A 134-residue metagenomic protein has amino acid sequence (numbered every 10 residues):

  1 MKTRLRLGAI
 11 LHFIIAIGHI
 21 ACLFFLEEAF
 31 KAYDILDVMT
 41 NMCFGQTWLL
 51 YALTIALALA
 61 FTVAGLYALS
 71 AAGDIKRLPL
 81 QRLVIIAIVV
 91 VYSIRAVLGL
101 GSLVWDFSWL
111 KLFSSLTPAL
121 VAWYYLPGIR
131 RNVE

Functional and structural regions predicted by a protein language model:
M1-A16: Cytosolic juxtamembrane helix and N-cap/initiation of the first transmembrane helix
I15-A52: Hydrophobic transmembrane helix segments
T40, P79-L80, V104-L116: Non-cytosolic membrane-interface motifs at loop->transmembrane helix junctions
L53-Y67, T117-A119: Core segments of transmembrane alpha-helices that mediate helix-helix packing or line hydrophobic substrate/ligand
G65-R82: Juxtamembrane helix-break-helix junctions at the cytosolic face of small multi-pass alpha-helical membrane proteins
L83-G99: Hydrophobic alpha-helical membrane segments
V97-L112, I129-R131: Membrane-helix boundary connector in multi-pass membrane proteins
P118-E134: Membrane-water interface at the C-terminal end of transmembrane alpha helices
